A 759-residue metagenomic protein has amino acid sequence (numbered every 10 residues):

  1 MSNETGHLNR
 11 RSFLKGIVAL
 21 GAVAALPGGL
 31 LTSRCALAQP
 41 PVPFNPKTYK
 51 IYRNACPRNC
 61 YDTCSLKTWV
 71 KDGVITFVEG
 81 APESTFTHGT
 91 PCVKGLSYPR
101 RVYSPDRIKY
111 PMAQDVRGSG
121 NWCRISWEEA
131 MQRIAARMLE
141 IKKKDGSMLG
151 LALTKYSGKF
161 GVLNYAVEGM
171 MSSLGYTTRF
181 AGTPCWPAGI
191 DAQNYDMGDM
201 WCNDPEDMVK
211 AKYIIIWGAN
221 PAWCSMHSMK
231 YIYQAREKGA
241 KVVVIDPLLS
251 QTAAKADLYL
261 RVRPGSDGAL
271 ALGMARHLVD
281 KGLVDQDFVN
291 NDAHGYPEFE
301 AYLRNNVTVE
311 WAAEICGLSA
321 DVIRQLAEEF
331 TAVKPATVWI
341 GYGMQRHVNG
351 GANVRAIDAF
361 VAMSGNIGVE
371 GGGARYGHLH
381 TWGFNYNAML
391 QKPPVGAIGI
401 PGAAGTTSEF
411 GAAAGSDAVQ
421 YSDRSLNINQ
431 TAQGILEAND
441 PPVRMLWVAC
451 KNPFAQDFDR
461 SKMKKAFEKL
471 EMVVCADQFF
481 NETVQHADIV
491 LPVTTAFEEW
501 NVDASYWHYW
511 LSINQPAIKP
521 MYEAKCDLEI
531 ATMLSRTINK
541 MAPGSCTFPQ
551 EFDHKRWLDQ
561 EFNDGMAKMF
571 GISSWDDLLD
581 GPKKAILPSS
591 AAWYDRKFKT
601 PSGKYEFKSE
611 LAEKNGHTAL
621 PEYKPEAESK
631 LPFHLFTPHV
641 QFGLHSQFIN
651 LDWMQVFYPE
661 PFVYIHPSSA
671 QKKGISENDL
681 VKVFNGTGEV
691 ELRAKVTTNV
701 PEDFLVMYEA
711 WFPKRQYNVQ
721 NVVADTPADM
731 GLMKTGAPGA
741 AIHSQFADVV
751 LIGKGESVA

Functional and structural regions predicted by a protein language model:
S2, Y165-Y233, K238-V244, G268-L272 (+4 more regions): Extended redox/cofactor-interaction regions of prokaryotic respiratory oxidoreductases
S2-K281, D292, F299, S319 (+5 more regions): N-terminal export/assembly segments and adjacent metallocofactor-ligating motifs of anaerobic energy-metabolism
M112-W127, S147, L283-A320, I518-Y594 (+3 more regions): N-terminal leader/propeptide and maturation segments of large enzyme subunits in energy/redox metabolism and hydrolases
L151-F160, E314-L318, G341-V348, H380-T381 (+1 more regions): Conserved short loop/turn motifs at secondary-structure junctions
R179, D285-Q286, I323, T337-V338 (+8 more regions): Acidic/polar loop patches that form or flank catalytic/metal-binding clefts of enzymes that bind anionic ligands
P205, F497-P520, A531, S535: Glycine/threonine-rich phosphate-binding loop and adjacent beta-strand/alpha-helix elements that clamp
S250-K255, Y302-T308, K334-I340, P442-W447 (+1 more regions): Short acidic (Asp/Glu) and glycine-rich catalytic loops that position anionic groups and cofactors
D527-L578, L651-Y664, S668-A759: Long, contiguous, secondary-structure-rich segments that constitute the structural scaffold of globular domains
